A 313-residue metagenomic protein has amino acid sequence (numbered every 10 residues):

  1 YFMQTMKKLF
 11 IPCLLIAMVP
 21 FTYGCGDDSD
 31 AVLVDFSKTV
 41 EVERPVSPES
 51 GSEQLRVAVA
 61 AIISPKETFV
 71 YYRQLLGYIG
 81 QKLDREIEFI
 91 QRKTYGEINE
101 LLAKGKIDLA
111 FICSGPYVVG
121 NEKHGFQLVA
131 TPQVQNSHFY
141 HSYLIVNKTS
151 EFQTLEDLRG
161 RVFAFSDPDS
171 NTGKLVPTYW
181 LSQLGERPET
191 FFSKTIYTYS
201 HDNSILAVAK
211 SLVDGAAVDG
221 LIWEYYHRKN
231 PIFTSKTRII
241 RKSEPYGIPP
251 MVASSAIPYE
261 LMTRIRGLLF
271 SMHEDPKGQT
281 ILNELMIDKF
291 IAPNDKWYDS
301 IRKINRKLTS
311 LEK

Functional and structural regions predicted by a protein language model:
F2-L14, P20-E97, Q279-K313: N-terminal hydrophobic or amphipathic helices and topogenic motifs
S52, A58-G80, G115, H138-I205 (+1 more regions): Bilobed "Venus flytrap"/periplasmic-binding protein-like clamshell domains and structurally analogous long
A60-A61, V134-Y143, T198, P231-L269 (+2 more regions): Periplasmic-binding protein-like
E67-Q74, Y78, E97, L101 (+11 more regions): Extracytoplasmic/secreted proteins, especially bacterial periplasmic and envelope-associated proteins
G96-A110, K123-H124, E156, H201-L221: Short helices/loops that flank or line small-molecule/ion binding pockets
E100-D157: Acidic, polar ligand-binding/catalytic clefts
R161-E260: Pocket-lining segment of extracytoplasmic ligand-binding domains
